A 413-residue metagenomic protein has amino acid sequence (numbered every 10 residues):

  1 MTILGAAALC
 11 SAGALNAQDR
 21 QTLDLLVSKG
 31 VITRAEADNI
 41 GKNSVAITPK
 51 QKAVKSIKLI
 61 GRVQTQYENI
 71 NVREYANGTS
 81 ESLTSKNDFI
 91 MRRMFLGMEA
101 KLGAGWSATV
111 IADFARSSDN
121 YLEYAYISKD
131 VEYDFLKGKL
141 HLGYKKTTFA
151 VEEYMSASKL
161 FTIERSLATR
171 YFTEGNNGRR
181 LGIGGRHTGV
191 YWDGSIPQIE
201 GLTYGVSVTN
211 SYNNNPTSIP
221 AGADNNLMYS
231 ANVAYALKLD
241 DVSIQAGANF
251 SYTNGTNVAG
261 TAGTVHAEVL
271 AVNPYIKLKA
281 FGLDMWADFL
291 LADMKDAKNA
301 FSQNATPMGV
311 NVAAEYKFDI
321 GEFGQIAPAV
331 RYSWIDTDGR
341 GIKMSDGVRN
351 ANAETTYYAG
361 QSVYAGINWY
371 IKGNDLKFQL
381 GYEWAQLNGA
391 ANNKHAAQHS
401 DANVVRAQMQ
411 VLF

Functional and structural regions predicted by a protein language model:
T2-Q64, N71-R73, F413: N-terminal periplasmic/intermembrane-space "pro-region" immediately following the signal or transit peptide
G5, S11-G13, G138, G194 (+6 more regions): Small side chains
S44-V45, S118, K295: Short secondary-structure boundary/hinge segments and terminal tails
P49-N214, A223-D241, Q245, F250 (+3 more regions): Outer membrane beta-barrel
S82-L83, Y126-Y133, Y144, D240-F413: Outer-membrane beta-barrel pore domains
G184, A221-M228, T264-E268, Y275: Short, contiguous, pocket-lining structural segments that sit at or immediately flank catalytic/ligand-binding sites
S218: Exposed aromatic-hydrophobic patches
